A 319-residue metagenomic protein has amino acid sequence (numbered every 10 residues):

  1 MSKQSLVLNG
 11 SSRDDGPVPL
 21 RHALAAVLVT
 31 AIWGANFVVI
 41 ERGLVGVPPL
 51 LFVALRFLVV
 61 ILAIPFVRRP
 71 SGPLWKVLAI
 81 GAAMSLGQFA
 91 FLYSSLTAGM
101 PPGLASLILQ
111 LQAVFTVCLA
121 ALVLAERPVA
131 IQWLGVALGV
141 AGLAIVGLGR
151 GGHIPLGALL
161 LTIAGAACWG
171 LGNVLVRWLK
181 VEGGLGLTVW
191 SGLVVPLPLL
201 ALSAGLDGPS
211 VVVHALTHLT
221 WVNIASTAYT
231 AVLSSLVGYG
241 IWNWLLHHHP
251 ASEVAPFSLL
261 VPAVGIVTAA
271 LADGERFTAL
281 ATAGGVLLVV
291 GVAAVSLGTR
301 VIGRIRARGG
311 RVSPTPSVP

Functional and structural regions predicted by a protein language model:
A31-I32, N36-I40, P65-L109, V117-L119 (+3 more regions): Specific transmembrane alpha-helical segments of multi-pass solute transporters/efflux pumps, especially DMT/EamA
V38, V60-I64, T116-V117, H153-V211 (+3 more regions): Transmembrane alpha-helical segments that form core, pore/gating elements of small-molecule transporters/exporters
R42, G46, V59-P73, A83 (+4 more regions): Membrane-interface helix-cap regions at the ends of transmembrane helices in multi-pass membrane proteins
G43, F52, S95, L122-L124 (+6 more regions): Hydrophobic/aromatic residues within transmembrane alpha-helices of multi-pass small-molecule transporters
L51-I61, M84, Y93-R127, Q132 (+2 more regions): Specific alpha-helical transmembrane segments that line the substrate/conduction pathway and gating interfaces
V53-L55, A105-L111, L175-L197, A231-L271: Helix-helix packing/entry segments at the starts of transmembrane helices
L58, I64, I80, C118-L119 (+5 more regions): Hydrophobic transmembrane alpha-helices of multi-pass small-molecule transport proteins
P73-A83, P128-V140, A158-L159, E182-G192 (+1 more regions): Cytoplasmic-side transmembrane-helix entry/capping segments in multi-pass membrane proteins
